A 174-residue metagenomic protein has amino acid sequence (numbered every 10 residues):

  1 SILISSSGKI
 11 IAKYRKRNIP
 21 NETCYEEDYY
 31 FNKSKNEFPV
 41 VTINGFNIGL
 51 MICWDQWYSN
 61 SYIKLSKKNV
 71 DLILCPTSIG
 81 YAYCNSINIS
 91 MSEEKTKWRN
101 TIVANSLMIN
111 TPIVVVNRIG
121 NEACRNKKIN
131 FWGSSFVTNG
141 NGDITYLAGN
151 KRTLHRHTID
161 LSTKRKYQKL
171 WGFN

Functional and structural regions predicted by a protein language model:
S1-L3, P39, S135-V137, H155-H157: Short beta-strand scaffold segments in enzyme catalytic cores
I2-S86, S90-N100, L161-N174: Active-site catalytic loop in hydrolytic enzyme cores
Y14, V41, V116, A148 (+1 more regions): Hydrophobic residues at beta-strand termini and immediately following loops that shape nucleotide-binding pockets
W57-L154: CN hydrolase (nitrilase-like) catalytic-core segments centered on the catalytic cysteine and neighboring Lys/Glu
